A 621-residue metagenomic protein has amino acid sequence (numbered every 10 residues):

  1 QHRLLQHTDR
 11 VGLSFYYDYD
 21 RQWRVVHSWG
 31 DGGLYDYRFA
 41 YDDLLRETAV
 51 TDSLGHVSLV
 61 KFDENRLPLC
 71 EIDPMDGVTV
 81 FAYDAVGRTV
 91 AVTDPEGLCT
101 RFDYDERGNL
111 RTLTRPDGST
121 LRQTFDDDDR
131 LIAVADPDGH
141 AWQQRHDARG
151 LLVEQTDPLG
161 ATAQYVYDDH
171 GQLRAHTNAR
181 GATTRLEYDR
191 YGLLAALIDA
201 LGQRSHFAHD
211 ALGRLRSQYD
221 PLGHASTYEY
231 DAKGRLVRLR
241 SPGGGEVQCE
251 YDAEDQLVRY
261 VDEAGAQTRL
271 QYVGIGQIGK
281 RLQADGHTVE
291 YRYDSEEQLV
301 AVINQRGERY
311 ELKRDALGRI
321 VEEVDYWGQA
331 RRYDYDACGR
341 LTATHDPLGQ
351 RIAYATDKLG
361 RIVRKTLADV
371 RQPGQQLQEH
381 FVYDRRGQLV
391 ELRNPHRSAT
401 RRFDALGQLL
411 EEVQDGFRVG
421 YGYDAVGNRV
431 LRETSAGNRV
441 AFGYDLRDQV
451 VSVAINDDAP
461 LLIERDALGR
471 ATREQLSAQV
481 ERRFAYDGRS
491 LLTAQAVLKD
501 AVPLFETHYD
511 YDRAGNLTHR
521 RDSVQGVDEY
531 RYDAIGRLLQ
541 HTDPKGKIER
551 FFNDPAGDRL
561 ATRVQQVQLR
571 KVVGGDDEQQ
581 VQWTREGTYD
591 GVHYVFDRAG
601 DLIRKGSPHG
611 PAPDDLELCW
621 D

Functional and structural regions predicted by a protein language model:
Q1-D621: Extended charged/polar low-complexity repeat regions
